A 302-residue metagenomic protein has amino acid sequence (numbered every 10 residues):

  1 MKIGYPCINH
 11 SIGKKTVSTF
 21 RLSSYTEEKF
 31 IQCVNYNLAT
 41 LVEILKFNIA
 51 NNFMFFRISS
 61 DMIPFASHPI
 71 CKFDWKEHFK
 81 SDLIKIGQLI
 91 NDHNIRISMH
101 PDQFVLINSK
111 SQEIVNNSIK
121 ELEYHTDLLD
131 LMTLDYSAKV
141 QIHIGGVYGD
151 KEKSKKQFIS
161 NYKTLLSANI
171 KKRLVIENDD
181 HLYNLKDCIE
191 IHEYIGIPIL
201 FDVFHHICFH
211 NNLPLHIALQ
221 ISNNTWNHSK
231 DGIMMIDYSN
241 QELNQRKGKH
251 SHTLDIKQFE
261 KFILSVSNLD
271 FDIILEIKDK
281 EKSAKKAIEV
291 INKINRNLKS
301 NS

Functional and structural regions predicted by a protein language model:
M1-R96, Q103-I119, E123-L134, K139 (+6 more regions): Alpha/beta catalytic barrel-like cores
K139-K156, R246-H252: Glycine-rich phosphate-binding "P-loop"
H143-G146, K172-V175, F204-H206: Short, flexible active-site loops
E152, I176-L182: Domain-core and long-helix interface of multi-subunit machines
Y183-N184, F204-C208: Short acidic, Gly/Ser-rich segments with clustered Asp/Glu that frequently serve as metal-coordination loops in enzyme
